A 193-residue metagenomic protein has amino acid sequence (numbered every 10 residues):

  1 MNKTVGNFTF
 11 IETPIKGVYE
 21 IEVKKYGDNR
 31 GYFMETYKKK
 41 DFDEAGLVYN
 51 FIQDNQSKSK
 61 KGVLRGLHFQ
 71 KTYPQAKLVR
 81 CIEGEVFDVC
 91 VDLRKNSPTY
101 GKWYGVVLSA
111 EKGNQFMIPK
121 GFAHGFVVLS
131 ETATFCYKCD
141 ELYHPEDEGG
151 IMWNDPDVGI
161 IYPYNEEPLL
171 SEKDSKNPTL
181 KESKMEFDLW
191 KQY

Functional and structural regions predicted by a protein language model:
M1-E111, S130-T132, C139-Y193: Non-catalytic, conserved peripheral segments adjacent to functional cores
F116, H124-L129, Y137: Short beta-strand His + acidic residue motifs that chelate non-heme Fe in jelly-roll/DSBH and cupin folds
